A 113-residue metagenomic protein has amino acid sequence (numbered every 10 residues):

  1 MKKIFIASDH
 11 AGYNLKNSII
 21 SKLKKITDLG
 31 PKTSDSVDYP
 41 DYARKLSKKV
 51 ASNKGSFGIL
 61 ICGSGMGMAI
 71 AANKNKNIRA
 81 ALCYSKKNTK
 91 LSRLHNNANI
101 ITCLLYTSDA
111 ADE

Functional and structural regions predicted by a protein language model:
I4-N17: N-terminal beta1-alpha1 ligand-phosphate binding loop
A7, L60-G65, C83-Y84, T102-L104: Short beta-strand segments
S18-K25: A short, Lys/Arg-enriched amphipathic alpha-helix followed by its capping loop at the start of a domain
I26-V37: A short beta-strand-loop structural module common to alpha/beta enzyme folds
D35-A51: Glycine-rich oxoanion-binding loops at beta->alpha junctions
K48-A80: Helix-adjacent hinge/juxtasegments
N75-L104: Short, acidic/small-residue loops that bind anionic groups at enzyme active sites
Y106-A111: Conserved small/polar residues in nucleotide/adenosyl-binding loops
